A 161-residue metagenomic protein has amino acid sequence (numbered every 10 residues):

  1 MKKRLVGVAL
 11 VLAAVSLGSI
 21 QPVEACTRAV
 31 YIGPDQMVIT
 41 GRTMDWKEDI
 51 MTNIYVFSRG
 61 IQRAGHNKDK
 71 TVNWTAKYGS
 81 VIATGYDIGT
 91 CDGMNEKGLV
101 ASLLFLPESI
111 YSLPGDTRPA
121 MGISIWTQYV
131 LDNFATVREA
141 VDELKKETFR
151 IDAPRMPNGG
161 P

Functional and structural regions predicted by a protein language model:
M1-A9: Bacterial N-terminal signal peptides that target proteins for export
V15-P22: C-terminal segment of classical bacterial N-terminal signal peptides
S16, R28-Y31, L131: Short N-terminal micro-motifs specific to bacterial/archaeal maturation and metal-cluster initiation sites
E24-P119, K146-E147, I151: A contiguous strand-loop segment
T117-R150: Alpha/propeptide regions of enzymes that mature by internal proteolysis
E147-P161: Catalytic cofactor-binding cores of redox enzymes
